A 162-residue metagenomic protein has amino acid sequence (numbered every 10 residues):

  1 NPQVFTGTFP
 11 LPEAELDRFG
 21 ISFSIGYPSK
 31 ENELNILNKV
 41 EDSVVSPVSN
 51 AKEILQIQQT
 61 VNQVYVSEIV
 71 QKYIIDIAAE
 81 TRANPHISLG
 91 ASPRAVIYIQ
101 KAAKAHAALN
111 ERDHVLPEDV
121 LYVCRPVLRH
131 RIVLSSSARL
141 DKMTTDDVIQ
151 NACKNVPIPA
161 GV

Functional and structural regions predicted by a protein language model:
N1-S49, L55-V64, K104-H106: Canonical AAA+ ATPase core
F9-P10, G26-K39, V44, N62-I69 (+1 more regions): Non-catalytic accessory segments flanking P-loop/AAA+ NTPase cores
E13, F23, A51-E53, I77-T81 (+1 more regions): A broadly tuned preference for mixed-charge, low-complexity surface segments
N32, S49, I69, Y73 (+3 more regions): Alpha-helix N-cap and coil->helix boundary residues
L37-E41, A78, C124: Hydrophobic aliphatic residues
S46-I99: Conserved AAA+ ATPase small/helical "lid" subdomain
A83-V162: C-terminal engagement/docking regions of AAA+ P-loop ATPases
